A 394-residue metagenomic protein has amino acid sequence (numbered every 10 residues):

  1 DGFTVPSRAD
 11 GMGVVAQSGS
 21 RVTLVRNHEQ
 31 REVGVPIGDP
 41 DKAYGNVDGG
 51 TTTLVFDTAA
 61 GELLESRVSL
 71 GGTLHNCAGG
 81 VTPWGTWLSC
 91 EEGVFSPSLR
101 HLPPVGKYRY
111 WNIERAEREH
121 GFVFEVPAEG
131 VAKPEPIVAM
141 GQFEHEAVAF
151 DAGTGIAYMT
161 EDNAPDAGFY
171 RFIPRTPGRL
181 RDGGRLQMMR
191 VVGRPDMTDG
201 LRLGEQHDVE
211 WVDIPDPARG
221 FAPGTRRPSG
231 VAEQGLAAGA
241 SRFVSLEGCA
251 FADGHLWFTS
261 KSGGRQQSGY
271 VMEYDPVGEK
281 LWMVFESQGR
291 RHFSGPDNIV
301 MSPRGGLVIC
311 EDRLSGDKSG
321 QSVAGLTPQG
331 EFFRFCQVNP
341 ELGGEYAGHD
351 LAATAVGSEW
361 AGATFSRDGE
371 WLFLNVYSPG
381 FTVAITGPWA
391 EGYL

Functional and structural regions predicted by a protein language model:
D1-L394: Sequence/structural signature of beta-propeller domains
